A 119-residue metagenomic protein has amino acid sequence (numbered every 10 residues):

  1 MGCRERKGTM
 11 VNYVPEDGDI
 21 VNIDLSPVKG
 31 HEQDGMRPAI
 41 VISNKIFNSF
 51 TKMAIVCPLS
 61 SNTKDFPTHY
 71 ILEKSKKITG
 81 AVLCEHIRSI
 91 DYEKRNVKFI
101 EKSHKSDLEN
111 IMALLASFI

Functional and structural regions predicted by a protein language model:
M1-I119: Conserved functional hotspots at enzyme active or ligand-binding sites that engage polyanionic ligands
